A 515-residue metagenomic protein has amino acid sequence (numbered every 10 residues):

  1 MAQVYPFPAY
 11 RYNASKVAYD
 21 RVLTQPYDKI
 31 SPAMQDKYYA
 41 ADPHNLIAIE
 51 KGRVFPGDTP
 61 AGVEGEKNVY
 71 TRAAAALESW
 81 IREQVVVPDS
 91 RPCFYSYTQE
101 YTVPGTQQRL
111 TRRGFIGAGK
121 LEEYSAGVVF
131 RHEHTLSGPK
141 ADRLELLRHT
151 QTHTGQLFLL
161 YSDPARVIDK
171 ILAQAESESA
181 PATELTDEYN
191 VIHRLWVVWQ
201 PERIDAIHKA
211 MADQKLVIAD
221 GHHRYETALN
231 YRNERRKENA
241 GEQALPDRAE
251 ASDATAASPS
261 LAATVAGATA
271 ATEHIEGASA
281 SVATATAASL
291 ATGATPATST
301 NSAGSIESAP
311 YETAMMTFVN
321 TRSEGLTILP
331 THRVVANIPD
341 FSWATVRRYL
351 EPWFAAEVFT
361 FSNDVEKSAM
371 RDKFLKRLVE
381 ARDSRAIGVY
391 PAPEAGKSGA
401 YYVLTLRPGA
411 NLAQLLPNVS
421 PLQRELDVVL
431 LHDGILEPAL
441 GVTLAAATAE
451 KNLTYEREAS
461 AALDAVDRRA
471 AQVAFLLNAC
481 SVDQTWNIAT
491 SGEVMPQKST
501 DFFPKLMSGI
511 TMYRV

Functional and structural regions predicted by a protein language model:
M1-A249, D253, A283, T298-V515: Surface-exposed, charge/polar-rich loops and edge strands
E242-S302: Long intrinsically disordered, low-complexity regions that are acidic and Ser/Thr-rich
